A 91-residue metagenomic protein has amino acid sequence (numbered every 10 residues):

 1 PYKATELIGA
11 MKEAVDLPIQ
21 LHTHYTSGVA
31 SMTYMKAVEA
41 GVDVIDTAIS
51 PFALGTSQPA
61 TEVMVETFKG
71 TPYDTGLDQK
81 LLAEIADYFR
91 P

Functional and structural regions predicted by a protein language model:
P1-P91: Catalytic cores and adjacent flexible loops of soluble metabolic enzymes that perform enolate/carbanion chemistry on
